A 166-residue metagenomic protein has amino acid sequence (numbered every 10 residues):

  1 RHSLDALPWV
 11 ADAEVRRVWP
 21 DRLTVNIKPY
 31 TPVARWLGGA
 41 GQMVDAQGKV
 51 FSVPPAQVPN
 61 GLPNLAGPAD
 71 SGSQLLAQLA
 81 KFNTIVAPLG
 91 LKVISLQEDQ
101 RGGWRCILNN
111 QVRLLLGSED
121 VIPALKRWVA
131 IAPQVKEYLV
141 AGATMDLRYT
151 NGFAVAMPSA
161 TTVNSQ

Functional and structural regions predicted by a protein language model:
R1-A6, D12-Q166: Charged, solvent-exposed interaction patches on well-folded alpha/beta domains that mediate macromolecular contacts
